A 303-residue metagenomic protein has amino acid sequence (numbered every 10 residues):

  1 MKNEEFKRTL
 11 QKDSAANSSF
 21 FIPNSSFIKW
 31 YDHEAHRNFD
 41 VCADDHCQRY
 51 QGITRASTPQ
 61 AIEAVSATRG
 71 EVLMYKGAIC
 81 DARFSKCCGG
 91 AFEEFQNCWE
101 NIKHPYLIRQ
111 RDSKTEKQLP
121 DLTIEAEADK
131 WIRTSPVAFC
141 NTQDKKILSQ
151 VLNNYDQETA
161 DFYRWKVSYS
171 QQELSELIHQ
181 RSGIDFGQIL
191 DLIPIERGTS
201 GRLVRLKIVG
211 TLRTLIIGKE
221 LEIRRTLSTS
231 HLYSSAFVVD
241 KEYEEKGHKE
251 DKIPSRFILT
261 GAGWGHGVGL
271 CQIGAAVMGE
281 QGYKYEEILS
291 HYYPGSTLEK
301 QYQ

Functional and structural regions predicted by a protein language model:
M1-Q303: Conserved, single-site charged/polar hotspot
